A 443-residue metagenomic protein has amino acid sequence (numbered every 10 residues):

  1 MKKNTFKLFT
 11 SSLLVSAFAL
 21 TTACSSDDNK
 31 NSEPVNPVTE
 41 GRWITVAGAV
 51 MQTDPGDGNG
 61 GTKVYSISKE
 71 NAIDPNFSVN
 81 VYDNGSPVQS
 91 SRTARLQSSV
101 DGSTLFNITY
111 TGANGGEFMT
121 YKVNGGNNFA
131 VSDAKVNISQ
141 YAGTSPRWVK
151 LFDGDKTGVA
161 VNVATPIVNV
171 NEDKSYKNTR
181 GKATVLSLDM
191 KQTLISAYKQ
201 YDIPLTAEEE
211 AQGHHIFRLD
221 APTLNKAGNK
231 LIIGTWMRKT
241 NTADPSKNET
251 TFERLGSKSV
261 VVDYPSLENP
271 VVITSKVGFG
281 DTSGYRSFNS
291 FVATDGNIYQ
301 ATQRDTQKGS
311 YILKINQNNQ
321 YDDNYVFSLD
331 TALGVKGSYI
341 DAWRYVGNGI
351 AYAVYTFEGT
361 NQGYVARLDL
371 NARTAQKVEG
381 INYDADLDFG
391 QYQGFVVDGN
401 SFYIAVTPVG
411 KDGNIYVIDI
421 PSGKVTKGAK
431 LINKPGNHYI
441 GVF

Functional and structural regions predicted by a protein language model:
M1-V46: Bacterial Sec-dependent N-terminal signal peptides
E40-P55, D101-G112, D155-N171, N229-W236 (+4 more regions): Short beta-strand elements that form the blades of beta-propeller/WD-repeat-like and other beta-sheet-rich scaffold
G58-K182: Post-signal peptide N-terminal segment of secreted/secretory-pathway proteins
G61-E70, F118-N124, S175-L194, S246-L267 (+3 more regions): Beta-propeller blade signature
I73-S86, N127-Y141, S187-A211, N269-G278 (+3 more regions): Beta-propeller fold detector
G85-S99, S139-D153, E209-T223, F279-V292 (+3 more regions): Repeated scaffold domains used in trafficking and secretory/extracellular systems, primarily beta-propellers
K199-G359: Acidic, serine/threonine- and glycine-rich low-complexity intrinsically disordered segments that serve as flexible
G337-V409: Loop/turn-rich, solvent-exposed surfaces of beta-rich toroidal or solenoidal domains
